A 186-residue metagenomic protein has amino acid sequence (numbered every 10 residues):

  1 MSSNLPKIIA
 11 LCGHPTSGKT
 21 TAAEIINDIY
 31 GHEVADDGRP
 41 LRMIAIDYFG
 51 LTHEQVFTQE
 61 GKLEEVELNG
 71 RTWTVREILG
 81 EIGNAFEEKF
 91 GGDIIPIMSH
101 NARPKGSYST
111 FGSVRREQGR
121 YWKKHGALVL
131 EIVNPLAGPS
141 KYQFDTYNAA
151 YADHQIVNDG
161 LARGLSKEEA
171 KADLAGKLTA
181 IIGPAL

Functional and structural regions predicted by a protein language model:
M1-I9: Extreme N-terminal, non-catalytic leader segments that precede Walker-type/kinase nucleotide-binding cores
L11, F111: Hydrophobic anchor at the beta1->P-loop junction of P-loop NTPases
H14: P-loop (Walker A) phosphate-binding loop of NTP-binding proteins
K19: Conserved lysine of the Walker
A22-A23: Post-Walker A alpha-helix
D28-A35, T52: Post-Walker A helix-loop "phosphate-sensing" segment adjacent to the P-loop in P-loop NTPases
R39-S109: ATP-dependent small-molecule kinase phosphotransfer cores that center on conserved nucleotide phosphate-binding segments
G119-H125, I132-L186: Small-molecule kinase domains that catalyze NTP-dependent phosphoryl transfer to phosphate-bearing small molecules
